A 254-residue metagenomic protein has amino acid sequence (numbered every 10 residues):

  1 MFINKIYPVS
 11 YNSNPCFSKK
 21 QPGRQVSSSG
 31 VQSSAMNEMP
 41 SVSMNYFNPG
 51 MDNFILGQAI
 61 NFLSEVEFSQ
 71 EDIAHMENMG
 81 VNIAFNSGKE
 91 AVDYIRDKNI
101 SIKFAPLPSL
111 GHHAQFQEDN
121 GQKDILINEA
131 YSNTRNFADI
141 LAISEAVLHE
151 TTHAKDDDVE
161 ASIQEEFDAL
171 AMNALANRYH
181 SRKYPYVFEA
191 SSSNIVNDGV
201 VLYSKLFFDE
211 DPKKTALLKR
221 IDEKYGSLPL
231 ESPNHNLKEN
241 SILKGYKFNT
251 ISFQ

Functional and structural regions predicted by a protein language model:
F2, Y7-P106: A metal-dependent hydrolase signature that marks the N-terminal structural subdomain at the beginning of catalytic folds
E90-L126, Y131-L141: Catalytic zinc-binding patch centered on the HExxH motif and its immediate surroundings that defines zinc-dependent
L126, A154-D156, A171: Structural recognition of the beta-strand scaffold that forms the well-ordered cores of secreted hydrolase catalytic
Y131-T134, D156-E160: Second-shell loop/turn segments in exported
R135-I143, A161-D168: Extracytoplasmic/periplasmic, Sec-exported soluble proteins
A142-D157: Active-site recognition of the HExxH zinc-binding catalytic motif
V159-V196: Post-HExxH zinc-binding segment in Zn-dependent metallohydrolases
K205-Q254: Pan-zinc metallopeptidase signature
